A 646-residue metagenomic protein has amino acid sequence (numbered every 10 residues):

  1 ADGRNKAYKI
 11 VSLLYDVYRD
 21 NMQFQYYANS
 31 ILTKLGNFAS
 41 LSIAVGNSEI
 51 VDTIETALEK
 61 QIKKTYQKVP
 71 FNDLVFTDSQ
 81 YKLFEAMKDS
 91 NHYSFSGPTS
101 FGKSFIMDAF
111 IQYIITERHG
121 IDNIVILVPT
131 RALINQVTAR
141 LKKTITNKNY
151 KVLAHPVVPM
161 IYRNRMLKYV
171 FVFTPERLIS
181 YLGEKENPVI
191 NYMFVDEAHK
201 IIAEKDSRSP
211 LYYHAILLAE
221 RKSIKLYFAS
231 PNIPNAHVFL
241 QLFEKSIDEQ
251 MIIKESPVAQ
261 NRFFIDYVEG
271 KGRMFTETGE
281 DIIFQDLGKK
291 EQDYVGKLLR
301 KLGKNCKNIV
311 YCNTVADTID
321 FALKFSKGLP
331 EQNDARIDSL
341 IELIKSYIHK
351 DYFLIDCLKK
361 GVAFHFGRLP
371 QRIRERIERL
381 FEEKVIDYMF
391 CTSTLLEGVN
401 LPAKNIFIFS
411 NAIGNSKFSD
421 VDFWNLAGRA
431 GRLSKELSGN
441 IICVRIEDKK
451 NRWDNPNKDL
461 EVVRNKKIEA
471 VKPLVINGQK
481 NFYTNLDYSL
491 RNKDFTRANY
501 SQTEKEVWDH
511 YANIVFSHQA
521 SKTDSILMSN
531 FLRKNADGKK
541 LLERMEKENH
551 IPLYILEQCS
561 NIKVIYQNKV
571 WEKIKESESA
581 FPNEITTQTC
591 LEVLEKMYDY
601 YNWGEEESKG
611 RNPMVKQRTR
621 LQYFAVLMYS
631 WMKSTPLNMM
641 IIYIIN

Functional and structural regions predicted by a protein language model:
A1-N646: N-terminal helicase ATP-binding lobe
